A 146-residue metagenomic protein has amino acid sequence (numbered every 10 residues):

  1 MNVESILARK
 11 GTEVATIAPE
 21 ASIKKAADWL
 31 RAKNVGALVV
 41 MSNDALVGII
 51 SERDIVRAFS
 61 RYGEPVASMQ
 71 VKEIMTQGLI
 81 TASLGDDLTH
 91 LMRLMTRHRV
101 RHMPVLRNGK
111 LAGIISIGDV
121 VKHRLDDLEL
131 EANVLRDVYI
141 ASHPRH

Functional and structural regions predicted by a protein language model:
M1-T12, S51-T81, D87-T96, I117-H146: Tandem CBS (Bateman) regulatory domains
M1-V47: A positional/architectural concept
T16-N34, T81-R99, L106: The conserved cystathionine-beta-synthase
A21-A32, R61-I74, G109: Short, charge-rich amphipathic segments
L30-K33, L38-D54, M95, M103-V120: A glycine-centered beta-loop-beta connector
